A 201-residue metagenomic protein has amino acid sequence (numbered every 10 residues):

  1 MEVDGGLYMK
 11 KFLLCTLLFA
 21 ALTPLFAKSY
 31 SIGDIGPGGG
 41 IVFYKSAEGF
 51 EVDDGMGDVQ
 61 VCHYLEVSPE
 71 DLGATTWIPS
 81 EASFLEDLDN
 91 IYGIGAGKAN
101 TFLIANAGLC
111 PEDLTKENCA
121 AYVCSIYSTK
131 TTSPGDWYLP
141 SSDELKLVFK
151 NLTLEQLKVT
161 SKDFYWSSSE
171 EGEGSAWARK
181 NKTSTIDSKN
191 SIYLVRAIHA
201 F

Functional and structural regions predicted by a protein language model:
M1-Y8: Short, Lys/Arg-enriched N-terminal segments with co-localized hydrophobic residues within the first ~10-30 amino acids
K11-F12, T101, K182: N-terminal cationic leader/targeting segments used for protein routing and processing
F12-A21: Sec-dependent N-terminal signal peptides
P24-S133, K189-F201: Short, compositionally biased
K28, E117, I126, D136 (+1 more regions): C-terminal, surface-exposed recognition/capping segments
V67, L139-P140: Short hydrophobic beta-strand that contains or immediately precedes a catalytic carboxylate
